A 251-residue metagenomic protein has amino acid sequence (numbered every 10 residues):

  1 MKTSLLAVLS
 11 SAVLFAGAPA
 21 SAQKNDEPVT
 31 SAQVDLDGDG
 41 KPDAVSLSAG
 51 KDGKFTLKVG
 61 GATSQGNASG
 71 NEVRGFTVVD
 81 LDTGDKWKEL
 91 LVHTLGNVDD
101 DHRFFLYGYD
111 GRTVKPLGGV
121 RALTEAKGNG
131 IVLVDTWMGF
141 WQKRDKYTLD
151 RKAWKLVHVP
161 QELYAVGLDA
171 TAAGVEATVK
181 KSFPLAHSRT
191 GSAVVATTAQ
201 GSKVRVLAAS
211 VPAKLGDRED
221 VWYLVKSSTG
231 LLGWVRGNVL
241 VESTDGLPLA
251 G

Functional and structural regions predicted by a protein language model:
A7-A16: Bacterial N-terminal signal peptides
S21-V73: Terminal domain-start segments
E27-L36, E72-G84, R121-L133: Beta-propeller blade termini
G38-S48, D82-T94, I131-L133: Acidic/hydrophobic-patterned starts of short beta strands in beta-sheet-rich repeat architectures
D52-L57, V98-F105, W141-K146: Structural motif
K58-G66, F105-G119, L149-H158: Surface-exposed loop/turn elements that mediate protein-protein interactions on large endomembrane-trafficking
A153-A173: Pro/Ala/Gly-rich low-complexity, hydrophilic intrinsically disordered segments
T197-E242: SH3/SH3-like beta-barrel superfamily modules
